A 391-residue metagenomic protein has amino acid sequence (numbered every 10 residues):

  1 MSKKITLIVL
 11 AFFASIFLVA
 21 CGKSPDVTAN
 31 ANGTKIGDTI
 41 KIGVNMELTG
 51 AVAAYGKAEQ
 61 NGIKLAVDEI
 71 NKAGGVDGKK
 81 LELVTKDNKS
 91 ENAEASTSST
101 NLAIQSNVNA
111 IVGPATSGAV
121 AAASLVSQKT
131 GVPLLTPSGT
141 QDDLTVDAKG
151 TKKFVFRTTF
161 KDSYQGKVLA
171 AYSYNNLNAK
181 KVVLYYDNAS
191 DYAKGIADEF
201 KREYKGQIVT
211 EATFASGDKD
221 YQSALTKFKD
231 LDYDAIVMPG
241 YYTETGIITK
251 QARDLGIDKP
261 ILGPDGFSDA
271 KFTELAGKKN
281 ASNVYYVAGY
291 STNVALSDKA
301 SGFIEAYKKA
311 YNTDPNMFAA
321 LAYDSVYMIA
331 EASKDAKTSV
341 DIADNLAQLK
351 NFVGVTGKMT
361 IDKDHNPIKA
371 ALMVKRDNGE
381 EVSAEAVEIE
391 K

Functional and structural regions predicted by a protein language model:
F17-A20: C-terminal motif of bacterial Sec signal peptides marking the signal peptidase cleavage site
D26-A31, Y55-A58, A73-V146, F214-D218 (+1 more regions): Beta-alpha junction/loop-to-helix N-cap segments that form part of ligand/metal-binding clefts
N30-G62, K86-A93, A115-T116, Y185-K194 (+3 more regions): Extracytoplasmic "Venus flytrap"
L48, K152-T213, A235: An alpha-beta-alpha
A95, R157-K181, K194, D220-Q222 (+3 more regions): Hydrophobic alpha-helical segments within soluble ligand-binding/sensing domains
S127, I196-V287: Extracellular/periplasmic bilobed ligand-binding domains
T249-Y323, D377, V387-I389: Extracellular/periplasmic periplasmic-binding protein-like sensory domains
A310-A319, A330-E381: Segments of small-molecule ligand-sensing domains
